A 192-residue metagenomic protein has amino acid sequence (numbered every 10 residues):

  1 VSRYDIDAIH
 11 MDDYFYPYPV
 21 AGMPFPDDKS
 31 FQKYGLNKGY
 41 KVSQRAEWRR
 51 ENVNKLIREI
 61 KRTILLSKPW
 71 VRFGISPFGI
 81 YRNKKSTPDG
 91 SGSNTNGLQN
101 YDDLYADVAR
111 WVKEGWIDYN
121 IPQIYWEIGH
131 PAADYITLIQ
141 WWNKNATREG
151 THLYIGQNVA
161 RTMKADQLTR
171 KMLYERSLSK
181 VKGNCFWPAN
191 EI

Functional and structural regions predicted by a protein language model:
V1-W116, Q123-W126: Polysaccharide-binding and catalytic clefts of secreted carbohydrate-active enzymes
Y18-Y34, A133-I155, I192: Short acidic, glycine/proline-enriched helix-loop-strand junctions
N52-R58, Y101-Y105, D134-Q140, D166-K171: Well-ordered, non-membrane alpha-helical segments in soluble/globular domains
Y105-P131, W142-I192: Substrate-binding cleft of secreted/luminal carbohydrate-active enzymes
